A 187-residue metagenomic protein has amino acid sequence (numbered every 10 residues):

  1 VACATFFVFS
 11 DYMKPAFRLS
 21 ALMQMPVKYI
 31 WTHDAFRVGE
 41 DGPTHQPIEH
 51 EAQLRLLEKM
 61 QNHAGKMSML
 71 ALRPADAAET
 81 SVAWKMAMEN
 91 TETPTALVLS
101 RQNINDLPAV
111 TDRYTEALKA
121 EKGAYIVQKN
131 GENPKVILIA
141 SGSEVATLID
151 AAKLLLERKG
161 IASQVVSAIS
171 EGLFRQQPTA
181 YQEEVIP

Functional and structural regions predicted by a protein language model:
V1-T5, K66-A71: Short, basic, glycine/proline-bearing loop/turn elements
V1-V8, V27-I30, A140: A short, small-residue-rich loop immediately preceding and capping a beta-strand
T5-Y12, L19, W31-R37, A75-E79 (+2 more regions): Acidic, glycine-rich active-site loops and adjacent beta-strand->loop/helix elements that engage anionic groups
M13-S20, D150-K153: Histidine-anchored nucleotide/phosphate-binding helix
S20-M23, V185-P187: Short, conserved loop/helix-junction motifs that constitute active-site signature segments in enzyme catalytic cores
A21-K28, D34, E58: Mobile "lid/hinge" segments at catalytic clefts and subdomain interfaces of large enzymes
R37-E51, R55-K66, L70, T80 (+1 more regions): Thiamine diphosphate
